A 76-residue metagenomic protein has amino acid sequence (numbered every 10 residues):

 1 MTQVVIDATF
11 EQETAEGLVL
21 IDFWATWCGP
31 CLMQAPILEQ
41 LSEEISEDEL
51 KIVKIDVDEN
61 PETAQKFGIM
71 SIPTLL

Functional and structural regions predicted by a protein language model:
M1-E13: N-terminal "domain-start" segment that seeds a small globular fold
T14-T26: Short active-site neighborhood of thiol/selenol oxidoreductases, capturing the structured segment around
V19, E49-K51: Structural signature of beta-strand start/N-cap positions in the alpha/beta core of ABC transporter nucleotide-binding
L20-F23, L38, T63, P73-L76: A short, hydrophobic beta-strand/beta-hairpin element that forms part of a small beta-sheet core
C28-C31, L75: The canonical Cys-X-X-Cys-His
L32-S46: Typically the conserved alpha-helix immediately C-terminal to a functionally engaged Cys/Sec in thioredoxin-like
E47, I55-A64: Structural microenvironment flanking redox-active thiols in thiol-disulfide oxidoreductases
